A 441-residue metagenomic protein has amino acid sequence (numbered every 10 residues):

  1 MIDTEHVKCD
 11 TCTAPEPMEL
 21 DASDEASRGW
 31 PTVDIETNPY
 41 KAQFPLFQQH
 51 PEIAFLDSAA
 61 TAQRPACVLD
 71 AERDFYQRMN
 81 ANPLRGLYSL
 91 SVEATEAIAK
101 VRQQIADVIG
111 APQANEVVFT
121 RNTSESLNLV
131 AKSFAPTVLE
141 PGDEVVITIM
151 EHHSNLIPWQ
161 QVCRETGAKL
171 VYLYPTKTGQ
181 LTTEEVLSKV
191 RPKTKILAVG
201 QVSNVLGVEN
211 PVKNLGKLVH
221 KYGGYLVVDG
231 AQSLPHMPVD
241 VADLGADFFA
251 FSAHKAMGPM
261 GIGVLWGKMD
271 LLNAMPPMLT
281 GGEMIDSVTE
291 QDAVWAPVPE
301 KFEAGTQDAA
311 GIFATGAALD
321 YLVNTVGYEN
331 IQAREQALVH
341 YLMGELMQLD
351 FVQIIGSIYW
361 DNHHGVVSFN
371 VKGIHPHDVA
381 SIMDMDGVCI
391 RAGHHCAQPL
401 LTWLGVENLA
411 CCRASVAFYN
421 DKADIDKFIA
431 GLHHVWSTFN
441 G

Functional and structural regions predicted by a protein language model:
I2-G441: Pyridoxal 5′-phosphate
